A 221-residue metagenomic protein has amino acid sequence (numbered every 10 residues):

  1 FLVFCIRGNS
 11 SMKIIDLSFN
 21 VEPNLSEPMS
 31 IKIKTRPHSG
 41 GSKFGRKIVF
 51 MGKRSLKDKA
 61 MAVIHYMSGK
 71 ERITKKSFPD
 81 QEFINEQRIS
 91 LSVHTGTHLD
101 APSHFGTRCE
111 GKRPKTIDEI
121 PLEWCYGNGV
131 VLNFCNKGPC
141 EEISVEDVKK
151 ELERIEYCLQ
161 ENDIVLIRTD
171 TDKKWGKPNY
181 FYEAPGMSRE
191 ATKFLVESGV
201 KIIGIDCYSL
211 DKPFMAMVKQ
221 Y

Functional and structural regions predicted by a protein language model:
C5-Y221: Active-/binding-site microenvironments in catalytic and ligand-binding cores
